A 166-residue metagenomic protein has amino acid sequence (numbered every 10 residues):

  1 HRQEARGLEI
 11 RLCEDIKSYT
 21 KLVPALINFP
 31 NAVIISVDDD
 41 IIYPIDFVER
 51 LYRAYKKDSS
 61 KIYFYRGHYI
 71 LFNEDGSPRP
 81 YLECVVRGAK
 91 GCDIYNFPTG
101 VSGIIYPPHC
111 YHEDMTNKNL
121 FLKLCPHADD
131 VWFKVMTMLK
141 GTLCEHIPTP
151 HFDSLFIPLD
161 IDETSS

Functional and structural regions predicted by a protein language model:
H1-L12: Acidic donor-binding segment of Leloir-type glycosyltransferases
C13-K21: A short, glycine-/small-residue-rich helix N-cap motif at loop->alpha-helix starts within glycosyltransferase
L22-V33: Active-site nucleotide-sugar/metal-binding loop of Leloir-type enzymes
A25, I42-L120: Conserved catalytic core of nucleotide-sugar-dependent glycosyltransferases
N31, D58-K61, T142: Short, high-confidence coil segments that cap the C-terminus of an alpha-helix and link into the following beta-strand
N31-I42: Short beta-strand-to-loop acidic/aromatic patch adjacent to the donor-nucleotide binding site
E113, K118-S166: C-terminal catalytic/acceptor-binding lobe
